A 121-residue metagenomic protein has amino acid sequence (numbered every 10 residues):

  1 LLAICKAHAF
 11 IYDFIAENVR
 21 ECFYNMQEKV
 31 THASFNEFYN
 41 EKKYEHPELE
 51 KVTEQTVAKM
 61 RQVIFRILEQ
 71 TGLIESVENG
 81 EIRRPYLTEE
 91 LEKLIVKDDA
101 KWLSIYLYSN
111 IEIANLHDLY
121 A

Functional and structural regions predicted by a protein language model:
L2-E28: Positively charged, polyanion-binding regions of nucleic-acid-associated proteins
A9-D13, A33, Q62: Non-catalytic, well-ordered alpha-helical scaffold segments
D13-E17, E37, R66: Contiguous, well-ordered alpha-helical segments that form the cores/surfaces of helical PPI scaffolds
N18, K42-H46, T71: A short secondary-structure junction motif
C22, Y44-K51: Inter-helical turn/loop segments and adjacent helix faces that build the functional surface of alpha-helical bundle
T31-P47: DNA-recognition alpha helix
E50-A121: Accessory, usually C-terminal, subdomains that scaffold auxiliary metal cofactors
